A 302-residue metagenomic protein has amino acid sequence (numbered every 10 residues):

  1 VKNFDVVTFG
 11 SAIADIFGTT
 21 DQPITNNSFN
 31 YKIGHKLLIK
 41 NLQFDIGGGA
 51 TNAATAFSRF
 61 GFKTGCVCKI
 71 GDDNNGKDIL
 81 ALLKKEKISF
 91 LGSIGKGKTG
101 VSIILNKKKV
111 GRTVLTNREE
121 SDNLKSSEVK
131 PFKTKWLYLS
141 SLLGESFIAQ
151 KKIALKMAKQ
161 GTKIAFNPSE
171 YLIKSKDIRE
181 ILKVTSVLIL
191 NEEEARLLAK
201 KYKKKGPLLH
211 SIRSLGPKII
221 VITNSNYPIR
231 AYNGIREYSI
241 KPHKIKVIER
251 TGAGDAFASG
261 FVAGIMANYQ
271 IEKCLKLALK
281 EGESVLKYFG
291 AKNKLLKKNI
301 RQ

Functional and structural regions predicted by a protein language model:
V1-G65, K77: Glycine-rich phosphate/adenosyl-contacting loop at the front of the ribokinase-like
V1-V6, I16-T20, I173-K174, K205-Q302: Conserved phosphate-binding/catalytic region of the ribokinase-like
K2-T20, L80-I94, K107-S239: Ribokinase/PfkB-type carbohydrate-kinase core domain
N30-N41, I79-K84, R236-K246: Glycine/charged-rich beta-loop-alpha catalytic/anionic-binding loops adjacent to active sites
A54-K63, N106-K107, G264-N268: Alpha-helix C-terminal capping segments
F57, N191, G254: Short, conserved phosphate/pyrophosphate- and ester-handling motifs at nucleotide-, phospho-/glycolipid
T64-F90: A glycine-rich beta-to-alpha transition motif near the start of alpha/beta enzyme domains, typified by
I103: C-terminal catalytic lobe of FAD-dependent flavoproteins
